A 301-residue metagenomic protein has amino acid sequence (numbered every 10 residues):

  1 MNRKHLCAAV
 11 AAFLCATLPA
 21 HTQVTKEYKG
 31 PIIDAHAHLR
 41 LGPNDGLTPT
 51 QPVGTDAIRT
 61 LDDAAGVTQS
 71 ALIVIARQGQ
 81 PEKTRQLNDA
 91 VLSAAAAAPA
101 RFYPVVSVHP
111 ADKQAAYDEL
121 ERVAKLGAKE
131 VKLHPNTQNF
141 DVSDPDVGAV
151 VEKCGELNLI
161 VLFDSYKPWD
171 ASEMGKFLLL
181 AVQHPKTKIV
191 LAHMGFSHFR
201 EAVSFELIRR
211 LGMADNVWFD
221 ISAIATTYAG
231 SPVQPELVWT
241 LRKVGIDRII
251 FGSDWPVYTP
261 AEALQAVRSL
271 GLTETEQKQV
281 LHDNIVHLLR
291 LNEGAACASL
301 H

Functional and structural regions predicted by a protein language model:
R3-L6, H21-A35, L39, N44 (+4 more regions): Mid-to-C-terminal alpha-helical segments outside catalytic/metal-binding sites
C7-T17: Bacterial N-terminal signal peptides
H21-G148, K153, L157: Mid-domain alpha/beta scaffold segments of enzyme catalytic cores
T25, A94-A97, R209-G212, R242-K243 (+1 more regions): Short, conserved catalytic or adaptor-binding loops enriched in Gly and charged residues
A37-L39, V74-I75, V106-P110, L133-P135 (+4 more regions): A cross-domain feature marking catalytic cores of carbohydrate-active enzymes and several ubiquitous metabolic/repair
R40-G42, R77-Q80, P110-Q114, Q138-N139 (+4 more regions): Active-site environment of divalent metal-dependent phosphoester hydrolases
A57, Q86, A90-S93, D118 (+6 more regions): Alpha-helical elements of Rossmann-like donor-binding domains used by nucleotide-donor carbohydrate transfer enzymes
K129-E130, F140-I250, L300: Catalytic pocket-lining loop regions of alpha/beta-barrel enzymes, especially the amidohydrolase/enolase/GH5 lineages
